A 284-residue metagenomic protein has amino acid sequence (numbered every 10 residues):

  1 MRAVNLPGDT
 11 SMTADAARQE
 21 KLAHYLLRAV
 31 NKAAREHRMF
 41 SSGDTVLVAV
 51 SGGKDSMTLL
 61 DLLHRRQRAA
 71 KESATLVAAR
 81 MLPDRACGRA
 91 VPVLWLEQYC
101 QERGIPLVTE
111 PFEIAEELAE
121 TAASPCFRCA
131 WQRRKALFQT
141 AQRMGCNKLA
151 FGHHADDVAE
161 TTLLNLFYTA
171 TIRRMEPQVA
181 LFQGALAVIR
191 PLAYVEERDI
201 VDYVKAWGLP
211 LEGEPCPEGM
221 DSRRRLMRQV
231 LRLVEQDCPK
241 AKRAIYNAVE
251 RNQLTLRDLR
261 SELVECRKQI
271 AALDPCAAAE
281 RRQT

Functional and structural regions predicted by a protein language model:
R2-T162, Y168-T171, R198-A206, A272-Q283: ATP-dependent adenylation/nucleotidyltransferase module used to activate substrates
A23, L27, V93, R134 (+5 more regions): A structural signal for well-ordered alpha-helical scaffolds and beta->alpha junctions
A29, A33, L166, V230-L233 (+1 more regions): Residues that form generic nucleotide/phosphate-binding pockets
R38, S42, T171, M175 (+3 more regions): Residue-level signal for secondary-structure boundary elements
L76, K148-L149, D156-L233: Catalytic subdomain that performs nucleotidyl-dependent activation
P83-R85, I114-E116, V179, V195 (+2 more regions): Residue-level detector of flexible, active-site-proximal loop/helix-junction positions within diverse enzyme catalytic
W131-M144, Q178-G184, L231, E235-R251: Short, basic, helix/turn surface patches
L209-T284: The feature marks non-catalytic terminal segments
